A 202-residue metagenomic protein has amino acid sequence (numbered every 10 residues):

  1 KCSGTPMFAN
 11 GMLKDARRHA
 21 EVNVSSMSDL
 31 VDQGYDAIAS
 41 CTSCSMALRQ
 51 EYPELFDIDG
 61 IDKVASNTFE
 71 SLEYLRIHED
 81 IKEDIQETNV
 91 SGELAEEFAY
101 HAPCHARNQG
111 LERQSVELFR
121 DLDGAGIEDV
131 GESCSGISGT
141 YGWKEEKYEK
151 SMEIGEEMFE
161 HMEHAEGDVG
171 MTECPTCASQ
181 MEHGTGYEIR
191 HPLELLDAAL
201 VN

Functional and structural regions predicted by a protein language model:
K1-N202: Iron-sulfur cluster-binding electron-transfer modules in prokaryotic oxidoreductases
